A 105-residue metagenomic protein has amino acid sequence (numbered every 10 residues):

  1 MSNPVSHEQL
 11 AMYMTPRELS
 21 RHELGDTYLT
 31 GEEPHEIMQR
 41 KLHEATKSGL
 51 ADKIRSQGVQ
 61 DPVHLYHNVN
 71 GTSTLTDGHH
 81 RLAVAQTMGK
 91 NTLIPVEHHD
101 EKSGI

Functional and structural regions predicted by a protein language model:
M1-H99: Short, charged/polar connector segments at secondary-structure boundaries
G104-I105: Short, charged, surface-exposed secondary-structure boundary motifs
